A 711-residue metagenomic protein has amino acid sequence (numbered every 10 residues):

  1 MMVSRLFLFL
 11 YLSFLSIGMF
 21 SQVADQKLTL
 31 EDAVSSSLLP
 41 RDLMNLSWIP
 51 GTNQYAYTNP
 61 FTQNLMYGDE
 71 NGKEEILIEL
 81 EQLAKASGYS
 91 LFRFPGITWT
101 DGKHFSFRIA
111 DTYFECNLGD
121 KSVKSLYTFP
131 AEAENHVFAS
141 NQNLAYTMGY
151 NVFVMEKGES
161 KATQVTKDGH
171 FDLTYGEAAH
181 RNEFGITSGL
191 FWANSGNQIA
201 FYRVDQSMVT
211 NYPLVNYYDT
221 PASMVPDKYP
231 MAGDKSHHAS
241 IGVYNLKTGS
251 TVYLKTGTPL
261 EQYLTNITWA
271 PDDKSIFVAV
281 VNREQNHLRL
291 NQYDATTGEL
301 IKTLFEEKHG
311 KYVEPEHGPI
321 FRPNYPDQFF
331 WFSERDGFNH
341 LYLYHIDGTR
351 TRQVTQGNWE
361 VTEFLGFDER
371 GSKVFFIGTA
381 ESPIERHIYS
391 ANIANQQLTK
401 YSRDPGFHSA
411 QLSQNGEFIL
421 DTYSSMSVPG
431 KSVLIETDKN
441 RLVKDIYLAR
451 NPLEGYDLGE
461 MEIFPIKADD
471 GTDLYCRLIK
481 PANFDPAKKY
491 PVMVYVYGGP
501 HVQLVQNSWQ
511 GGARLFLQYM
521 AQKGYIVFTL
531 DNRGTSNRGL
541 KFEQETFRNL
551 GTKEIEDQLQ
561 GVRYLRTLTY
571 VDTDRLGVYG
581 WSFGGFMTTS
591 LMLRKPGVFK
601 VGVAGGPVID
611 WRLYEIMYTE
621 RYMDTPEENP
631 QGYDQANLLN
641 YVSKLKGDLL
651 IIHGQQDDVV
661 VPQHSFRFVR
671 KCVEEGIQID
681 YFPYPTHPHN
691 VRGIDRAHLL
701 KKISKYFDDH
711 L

Functional and structural regions predicted by a protein language model:
M1-L8: Bacterial N-terminal signal peptides that target proteins for export
S4, T349-T351, A513, F599: Short, intrinsically disordered low-complexity segments
S21-Y401, P405-S409, E417-F418, V428-G430: Beta-propeller folds
N211, D273, S409-L711: Serine-hydrolase catalytic core recognition
